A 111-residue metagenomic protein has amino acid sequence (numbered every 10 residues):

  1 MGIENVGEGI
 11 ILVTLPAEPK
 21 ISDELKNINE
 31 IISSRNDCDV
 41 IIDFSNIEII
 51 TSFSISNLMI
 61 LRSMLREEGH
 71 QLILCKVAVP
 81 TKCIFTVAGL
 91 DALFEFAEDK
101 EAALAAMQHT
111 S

Functional and structural regions predicted by a protein language model:
M1-T14, K26: Short beta-strand/loop segment at the start of cytosolic alpha/beta domains
I10, P19, E101: Residue-level detector of flexible, active-site-proximal loop/helix-junction positions within diverse enzyme catalytic
P19-F94: Amphipathic alpha-helical interaction surfaces in cytosolic regulatory modules
V77, K100-E101: Short, ordered loop/turn segments at secondary-structure junctions
E95-D99: Short acidic-hydrophobic, aromatic-tinged amphipathic segments that line or gate anion-handling sites
A103, M107-S111: A short, charged, amphipathic alpha-helix used as a generic interaction element across diverse proteins
